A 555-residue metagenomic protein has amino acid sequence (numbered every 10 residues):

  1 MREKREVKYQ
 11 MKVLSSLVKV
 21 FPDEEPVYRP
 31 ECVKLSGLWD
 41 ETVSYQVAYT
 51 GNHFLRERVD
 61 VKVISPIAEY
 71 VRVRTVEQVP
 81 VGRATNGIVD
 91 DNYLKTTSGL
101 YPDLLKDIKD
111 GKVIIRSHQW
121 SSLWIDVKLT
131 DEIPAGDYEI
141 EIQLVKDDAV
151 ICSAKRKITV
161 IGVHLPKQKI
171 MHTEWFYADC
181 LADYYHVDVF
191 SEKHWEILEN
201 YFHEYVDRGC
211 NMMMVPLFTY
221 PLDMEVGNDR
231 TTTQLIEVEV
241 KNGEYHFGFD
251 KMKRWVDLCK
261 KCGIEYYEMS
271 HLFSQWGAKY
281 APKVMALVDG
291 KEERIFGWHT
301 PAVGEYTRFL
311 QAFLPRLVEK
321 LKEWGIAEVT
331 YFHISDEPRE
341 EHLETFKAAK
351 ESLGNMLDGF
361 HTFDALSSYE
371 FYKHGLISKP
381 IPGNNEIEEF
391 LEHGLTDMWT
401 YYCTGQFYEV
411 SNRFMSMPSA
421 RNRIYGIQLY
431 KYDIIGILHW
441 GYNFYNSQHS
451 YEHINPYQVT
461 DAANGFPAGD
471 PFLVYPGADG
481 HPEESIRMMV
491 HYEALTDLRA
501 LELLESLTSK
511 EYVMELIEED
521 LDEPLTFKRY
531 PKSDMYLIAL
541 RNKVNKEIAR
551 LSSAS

Functional and structural regions predicted by a protein language model:
M1-C32, N52-H53, A149-V189: Long, low-complexity ectodomains and other extracytoplasmic segments of secretory-pathway proteins
K8-R29, H53-I125: Surface-exposed binding patches on compact interaction domains or structured appendages
P30-H53, L123, M214: Contiguous beta-strand segments within globular domains
D40, T50-F54, I64-P66, E132 (+3 more regions): Short solvent-exposed strand-capping/beta-turn motif centered on an Asx-Ser/Thr pair
A48-V59, D110-I170, S191, W195: Extended acidic/polar, glycine-enriched regions that form or flank non-catalytic beta-rich accessory modules
T97, E139-V145, K155-M356, A365-H374 (+1 more regions): Aromatic-lined carbohydrate-binding surfaces of glycoside hydrolases
W298, A302, Y306, L310-L343 (+3 more regions): Catalytic domains of carbohydrate-active enzymes that cleave complex glycans
K379-D461: Catalytic-core region of carbohydrate-active enzymes that cleave or remodel glycosidic bonds
